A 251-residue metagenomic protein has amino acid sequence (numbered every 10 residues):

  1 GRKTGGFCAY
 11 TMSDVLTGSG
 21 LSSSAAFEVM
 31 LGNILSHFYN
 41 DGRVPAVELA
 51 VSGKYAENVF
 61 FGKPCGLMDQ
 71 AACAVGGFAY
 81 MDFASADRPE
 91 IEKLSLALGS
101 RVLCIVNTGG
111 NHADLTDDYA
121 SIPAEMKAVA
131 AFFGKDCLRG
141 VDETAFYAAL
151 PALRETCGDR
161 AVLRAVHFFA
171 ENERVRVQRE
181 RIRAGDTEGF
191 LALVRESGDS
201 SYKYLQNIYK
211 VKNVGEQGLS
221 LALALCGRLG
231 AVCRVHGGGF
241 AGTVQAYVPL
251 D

Functional and structural regions predicted by a protein language model:
G1-L96, R228: Gly/Ser-rich oxyanion-binding loop with an adjacent helix/lid that shapes the negatively charged ligand pocket
S13-V15, T108-G110, G239: Short, histidine-centered active-site or binding-site loop motifs used for metal coordination, general acid-base
A25-A26, T243-Y247: FabD-like malonyl-/acyl-CoA
A25-G32, C65, E171, V175 (+2 more regions): Short alpha-helical patches at coil-to-helix transitions and adjacent helical residues in well-structured domains
N33, G242-T243: Catalytic DNA-binding helix-loop module of base-excision-repair DNA glycosylases/AP lyases
Y80-R234, A246-D251: C-terminal nucleotide
H236-G242: Short Gly/Ser/Thr- and Asp/Glu-enriched loop/turn motifs at secondary-structure junctions
